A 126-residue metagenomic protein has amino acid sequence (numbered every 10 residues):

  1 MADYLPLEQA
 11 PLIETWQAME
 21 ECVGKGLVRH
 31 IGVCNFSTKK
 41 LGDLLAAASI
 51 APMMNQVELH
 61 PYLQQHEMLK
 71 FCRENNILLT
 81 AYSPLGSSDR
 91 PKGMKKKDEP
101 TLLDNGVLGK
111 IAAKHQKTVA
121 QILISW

Functional and structural regions predicted by a protein language model:
M1-W126: Beta/alpha (TIM)-barrel catalytic core signal, keyed to glycine-rich beta->alpha loops juxtaposed to Asp/Glu that bind
